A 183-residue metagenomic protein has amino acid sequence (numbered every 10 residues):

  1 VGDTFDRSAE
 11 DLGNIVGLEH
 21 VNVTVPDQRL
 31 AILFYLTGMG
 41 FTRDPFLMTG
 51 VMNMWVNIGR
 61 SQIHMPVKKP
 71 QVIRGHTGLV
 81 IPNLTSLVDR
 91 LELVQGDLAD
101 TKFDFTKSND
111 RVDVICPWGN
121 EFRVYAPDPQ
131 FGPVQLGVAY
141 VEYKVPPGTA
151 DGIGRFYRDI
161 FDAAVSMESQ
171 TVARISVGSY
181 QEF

Functional and structural regions predicted by a protein language model:
V1-N14, H20, P45, E92-A150 (+1 more regions): Vicinal oxygen chelate
F5, L12-V25, R29-V67: An N-terminus-focused feature that recognizes amino-terminal "leader" regions
L18-E19, V72-T77, V138: Eukaryotic phosphotyrosine signaling hubs
V23-D27, V80-N83, Y143-A150: Short, surface-exposed ligand-recognition loops at beta-strand->loop->(often short) alpha-helix junctions that present
R29, F34, L84-E92: Short amphipathic alpha-helices within nucleic acid-binding modules
A31-L36, G119, I153-R158: Conserved active-site tyrosine of GNAT-family acetyltransferases
G40, F161-D162: Short glycine-rich hinge loops at helix-strand junctions in the catalytic core of two-component histidine kinases
P66-K69, I81, Y125: DNA polymerase sliding clamps and clamp-related checkpoint/processivity subunits
